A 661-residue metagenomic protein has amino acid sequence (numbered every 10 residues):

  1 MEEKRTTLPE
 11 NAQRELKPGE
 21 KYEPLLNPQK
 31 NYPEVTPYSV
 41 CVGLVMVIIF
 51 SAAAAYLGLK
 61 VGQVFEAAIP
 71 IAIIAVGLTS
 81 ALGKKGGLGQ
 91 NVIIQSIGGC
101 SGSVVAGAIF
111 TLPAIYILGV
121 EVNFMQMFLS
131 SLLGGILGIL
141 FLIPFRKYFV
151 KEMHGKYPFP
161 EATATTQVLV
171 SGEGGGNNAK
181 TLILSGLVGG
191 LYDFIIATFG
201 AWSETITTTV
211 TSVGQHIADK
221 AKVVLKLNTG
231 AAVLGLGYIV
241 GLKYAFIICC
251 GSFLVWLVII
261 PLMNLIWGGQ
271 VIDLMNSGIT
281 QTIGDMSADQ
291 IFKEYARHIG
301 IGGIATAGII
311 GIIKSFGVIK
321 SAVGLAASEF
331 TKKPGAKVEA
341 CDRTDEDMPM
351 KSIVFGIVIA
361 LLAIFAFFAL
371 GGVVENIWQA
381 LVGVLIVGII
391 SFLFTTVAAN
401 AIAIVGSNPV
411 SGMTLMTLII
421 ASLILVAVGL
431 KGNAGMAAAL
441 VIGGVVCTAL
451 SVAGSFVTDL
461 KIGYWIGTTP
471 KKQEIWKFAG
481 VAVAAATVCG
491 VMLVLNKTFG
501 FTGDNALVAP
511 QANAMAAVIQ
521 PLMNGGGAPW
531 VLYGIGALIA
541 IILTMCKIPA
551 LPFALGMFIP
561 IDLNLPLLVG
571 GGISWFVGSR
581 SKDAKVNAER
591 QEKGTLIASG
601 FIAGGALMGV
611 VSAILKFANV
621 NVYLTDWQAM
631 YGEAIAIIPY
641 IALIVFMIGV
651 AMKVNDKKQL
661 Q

Functional and structural regions predicted by a protein language model:
M1-Q661: Alpha-helical multipass membrane-protein architecture
